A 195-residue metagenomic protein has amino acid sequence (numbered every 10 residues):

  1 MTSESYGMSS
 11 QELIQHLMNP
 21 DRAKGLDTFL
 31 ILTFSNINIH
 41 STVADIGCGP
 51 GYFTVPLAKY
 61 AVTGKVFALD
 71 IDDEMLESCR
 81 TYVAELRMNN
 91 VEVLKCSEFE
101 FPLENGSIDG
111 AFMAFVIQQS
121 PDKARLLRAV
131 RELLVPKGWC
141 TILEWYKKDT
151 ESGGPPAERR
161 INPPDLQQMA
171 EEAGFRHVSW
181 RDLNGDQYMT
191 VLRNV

Functional and structural regions predicted by a protein language model:
S3-G7, L13-H16, P20-R22, W139-V191: C-terminal alpha-helical "lid/dimerization" subdomain adjacent to the S-adenosyl-L-methionine
A23-S41: Conserved alpha-helix/loop element of class I SAM-dependent methyltransferases that forms part of the SAM/SAH-binding
I37, Y60-A61, S120, L134: A generic alpha-to-beta junction signature in SAM-dependent methyltransferases
A44, P50-E100: Class I SAM-dependent methyltransferase SAM/SAH-binding core
I46, Q119, K123, E151-S152 (+1 more regions): Glycine-rich phosphate-binding loops of nucleotide-dependent enzymes
F99-G110: A short acidic, Gly/Pro-enriched loop at the edge of an enzyme's catalytic core that lines a small-molecule cofactor
D109-D122: A short SAM/SAH-binding and catalytic strip from SAM-dependent methyltransferases
A124-W139: A short glycine-rich, Lys/Arg-flanked "PGG" loop and its adjoining helix->strand segment in the class I
